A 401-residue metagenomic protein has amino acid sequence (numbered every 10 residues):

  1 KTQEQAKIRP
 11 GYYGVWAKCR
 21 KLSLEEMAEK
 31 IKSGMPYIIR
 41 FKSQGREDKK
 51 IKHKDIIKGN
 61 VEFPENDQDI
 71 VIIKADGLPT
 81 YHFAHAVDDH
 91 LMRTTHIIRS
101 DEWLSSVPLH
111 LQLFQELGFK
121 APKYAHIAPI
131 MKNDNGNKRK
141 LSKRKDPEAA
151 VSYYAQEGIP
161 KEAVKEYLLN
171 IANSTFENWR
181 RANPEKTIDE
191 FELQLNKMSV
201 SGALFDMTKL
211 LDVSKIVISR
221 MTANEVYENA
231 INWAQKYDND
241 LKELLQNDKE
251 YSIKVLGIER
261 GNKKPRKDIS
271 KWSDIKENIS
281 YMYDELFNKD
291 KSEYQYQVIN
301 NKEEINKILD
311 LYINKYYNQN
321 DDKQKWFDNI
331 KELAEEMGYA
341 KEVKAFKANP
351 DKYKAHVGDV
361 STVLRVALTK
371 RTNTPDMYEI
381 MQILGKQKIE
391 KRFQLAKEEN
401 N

Functional and structural regions predicted by a protein language model:
K1-L141, A150-S152, K271, L309-Q319 (+2 more regions): Active-site cores that bind ATP or allylic diphosphates and position pyrophosphate for catalysis
L24, I38, K50, V107 (+13 more regions): Alpha-helix initiation and N-capping motif
F41, L210, L364: Conserved S/T- and glycine-rich ATP-binding loop of Class I adenylate-forming
P79-F83, N137, N183, P350 (+1 more regions): N-proximal short alpha-helices
S100, Y154, V200, P350 (+1 more regions): Short, charged/polar micro-motifs that form catalytic or ligand-binding hotspots
L117-Y296, T369-N401: Catalytic adenosine-cofactor/nucleotide-binding cores of aminoacyl-tRNA synthetases and other
S280-I299, N306-N320: M16/insulysin-pitrilysin zinc metalloprotease superfamily fold
D328-M337, K341-L384, K388: Helix-rich, typically C-terminal accessory recognition domains appended to large enzymatic cores
